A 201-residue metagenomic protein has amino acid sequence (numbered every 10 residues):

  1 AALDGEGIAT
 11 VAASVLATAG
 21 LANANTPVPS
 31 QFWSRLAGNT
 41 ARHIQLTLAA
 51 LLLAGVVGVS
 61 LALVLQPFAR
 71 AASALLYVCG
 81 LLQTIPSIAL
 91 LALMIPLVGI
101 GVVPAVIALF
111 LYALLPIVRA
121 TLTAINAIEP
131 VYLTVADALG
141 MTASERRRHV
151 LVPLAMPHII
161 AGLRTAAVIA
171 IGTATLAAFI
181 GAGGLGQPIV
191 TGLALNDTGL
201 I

Functional and structural regions predicted by a protein language model:
E6-G7, S14-L52: Periplasmic/extracellular loop-to-transmembrane helix junction in inner-membrane transport proteins
W33-A49, A72, L76-L82, I95 (+6 more regions): Alpha-helical membrane-interface segments at transmembrane helix boundaries
G38-T47, L91-P116, L200: Loop-to-helix entry region at the N-terminal start of transmembrane alpha-helices in multi-pass membrane transporters
L48, L111, A143-A177: Transmembrane alpha-helices
L48-V64: Internal alpha-helical transmembrane segments of multipass membrane proteins, especially hydrophobic lipid-embedded
L61-M94, L109, I117-A127, T134: Cytoplasmic-entry segments and transmembrane alpha-helices of multi-pass inner-membrane transporters
L109, G162-I201: Non-cytoplasmic
I125-V131, V135-A155, A182: Short helix-to-coil transition segments within interhelical loops that connect adjacent transmembrane helices
